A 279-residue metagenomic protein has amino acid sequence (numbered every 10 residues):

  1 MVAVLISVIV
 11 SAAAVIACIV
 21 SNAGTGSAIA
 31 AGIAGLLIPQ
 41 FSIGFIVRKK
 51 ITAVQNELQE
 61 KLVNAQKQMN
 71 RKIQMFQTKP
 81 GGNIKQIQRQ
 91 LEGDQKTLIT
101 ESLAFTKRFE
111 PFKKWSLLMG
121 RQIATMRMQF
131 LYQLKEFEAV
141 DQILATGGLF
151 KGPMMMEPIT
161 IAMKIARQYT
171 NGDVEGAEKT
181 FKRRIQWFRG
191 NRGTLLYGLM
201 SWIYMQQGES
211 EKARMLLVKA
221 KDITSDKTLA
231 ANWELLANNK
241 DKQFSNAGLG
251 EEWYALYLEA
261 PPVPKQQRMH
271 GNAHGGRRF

Functional and structural regions predicted by a protein language model:
M1-E60, P262-F279: Helical anchoring/docking segments at protein termini
G26-A124: N-terminal topogenic membrane-targeting module
L98-E101, W115-M119, M156-E157, D173 (+3 more regions): Structural signature of alpha-solenoid helical repeat junctions
T100-E110, F137-G148, D173-Q186, S210-A220 (+1 more regions): Alpha-helical repeat scaffolds
G120-L199: Alpha-helical adaptor scaffolds
Q186-F279: Long, non-transmembrane cytosolic or organellar matrix-exposed soluble domains/tails of integral membrane proteins
